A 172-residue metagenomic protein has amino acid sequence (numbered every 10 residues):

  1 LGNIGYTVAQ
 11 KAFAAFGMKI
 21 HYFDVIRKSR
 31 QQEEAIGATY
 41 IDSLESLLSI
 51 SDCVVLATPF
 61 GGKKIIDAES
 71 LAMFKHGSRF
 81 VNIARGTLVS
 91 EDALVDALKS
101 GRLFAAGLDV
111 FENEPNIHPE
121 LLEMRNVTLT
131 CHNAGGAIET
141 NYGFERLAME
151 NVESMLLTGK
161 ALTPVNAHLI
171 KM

Functional and structural regions predicted by a protein language model:
I4: Hydrophobic/small residue at the entry helix of a nucleotide-binding pocket
V8, A12, F74: Aromatic pocket-lining residues of Rossmann-like dinucleotide-binding sites
A14-K19, S100, F104: Conserved S-adenosyl-L-methionine
I20, Y40, T128-L129: Hydrophobic beta-strand scaffold residues
Y22-D24: Conserved acidic E/D residue at the C-terminus of a beta-strand in Rossmann-like folds
R27-E120: Rossmann-like adenosine-cofactor binding region
E114-M172: C-terminal helix-to-coil terminal segments
